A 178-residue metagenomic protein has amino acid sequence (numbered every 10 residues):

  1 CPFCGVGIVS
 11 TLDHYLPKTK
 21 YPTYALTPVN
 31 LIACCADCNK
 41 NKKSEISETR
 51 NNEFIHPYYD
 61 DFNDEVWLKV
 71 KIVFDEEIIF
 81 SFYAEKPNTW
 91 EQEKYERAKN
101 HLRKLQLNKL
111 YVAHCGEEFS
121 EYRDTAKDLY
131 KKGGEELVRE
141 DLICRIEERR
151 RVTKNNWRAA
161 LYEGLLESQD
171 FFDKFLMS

Functional and structural regions predicted by a protein language model:
C1-V6: Betabetaalpha-Me/HNH-type nuclease active-site subdomain
I8-N88: Glycine- and acidic-residue-rich phosphate-binding/metal-coordinating active-site segment common to enzymes that handle
E93-S178: C-terminal, charged low-complexity interaction regions
